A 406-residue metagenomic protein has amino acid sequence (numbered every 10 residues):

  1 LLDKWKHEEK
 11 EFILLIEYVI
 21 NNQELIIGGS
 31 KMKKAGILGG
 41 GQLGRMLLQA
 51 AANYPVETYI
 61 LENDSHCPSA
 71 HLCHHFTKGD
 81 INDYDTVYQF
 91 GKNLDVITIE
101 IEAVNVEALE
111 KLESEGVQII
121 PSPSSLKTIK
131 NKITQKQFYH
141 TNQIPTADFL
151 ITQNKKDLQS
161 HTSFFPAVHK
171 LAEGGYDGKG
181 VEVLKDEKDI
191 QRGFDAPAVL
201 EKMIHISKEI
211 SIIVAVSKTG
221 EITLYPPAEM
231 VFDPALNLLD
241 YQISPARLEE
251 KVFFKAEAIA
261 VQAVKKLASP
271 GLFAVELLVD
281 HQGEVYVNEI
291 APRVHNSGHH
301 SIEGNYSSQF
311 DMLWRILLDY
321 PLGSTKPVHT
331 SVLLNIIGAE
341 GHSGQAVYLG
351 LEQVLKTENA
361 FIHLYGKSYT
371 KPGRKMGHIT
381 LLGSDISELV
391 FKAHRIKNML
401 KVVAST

Functional and structural regions predicted by a protein language model:
N22-S125, I129-K130, F391: ATP-binding N-terminal substructure of ATP-dependent carboxylate-amine bond-forming enzymes
E24, R315-T406: Peripheral (often C-terminal) accessory segments that flank ATP-dependent C-N-forming ligase machineries
D80-Y84, V106, K155, E187 (+1 more regions): Structural motif corresponding to alpha-helix initiation and N-cap regions
P121-V181, E187: A conserved helix-loop-beta module that forms one wall/lid of the active-site cleft in ATP-utilizing catalytic domains
T152, V181-D186, V214-S217, D280 (+1 more regions): Short beta-strand-to-turn element immediately C-terminal to the catalytic PLP-Schiff-base lysine in fold type I
F194-L248, F253-V287, A291-H299, D311 (+3 more regions): Phosphate-binding core of ATP-grasp and ATP-grasp-like enzymes
